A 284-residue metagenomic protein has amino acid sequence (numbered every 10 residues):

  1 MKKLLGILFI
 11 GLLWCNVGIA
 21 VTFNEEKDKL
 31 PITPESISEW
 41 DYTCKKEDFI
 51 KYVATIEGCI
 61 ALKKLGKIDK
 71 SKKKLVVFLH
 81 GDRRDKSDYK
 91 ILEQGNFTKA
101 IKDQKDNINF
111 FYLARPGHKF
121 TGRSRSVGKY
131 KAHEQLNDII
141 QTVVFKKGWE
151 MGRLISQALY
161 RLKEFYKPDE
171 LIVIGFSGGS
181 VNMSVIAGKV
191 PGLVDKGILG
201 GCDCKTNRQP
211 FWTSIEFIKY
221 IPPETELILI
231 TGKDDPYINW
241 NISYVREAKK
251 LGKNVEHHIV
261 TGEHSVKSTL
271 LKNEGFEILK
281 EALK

Functional and structural regions predicted by a protein language model:
A20-K73: A domain-start/cap signature at the N-terminus of enzymes
E57-C59, K67-I108, Y112, T121: Short, surface-exposed "cap/lid" segments of acyl-processing enzymes
V127-F165: Alpha/beta-hydrolase active-site loop
E170-I172, K196-I198: Residue in the alpha/beta-hydrolase core beta-strand immediately N-terminal to the catalytic nucleophile
I174-G179, M183: Gly/Ala-rich beta-loop-alpha elbow adjacent to hydrolase catalytic centers
I186-D195: Conserved hydrolase catalytic core segment
G201-K267: The feature captures the conserved acid-bearing segment of alpha/beta-hydrolase catalytic domains
L271-K284: Catalytic active-site module of serine/aspartate enzymes centered on a nucleophile-bearing elbow/loop
